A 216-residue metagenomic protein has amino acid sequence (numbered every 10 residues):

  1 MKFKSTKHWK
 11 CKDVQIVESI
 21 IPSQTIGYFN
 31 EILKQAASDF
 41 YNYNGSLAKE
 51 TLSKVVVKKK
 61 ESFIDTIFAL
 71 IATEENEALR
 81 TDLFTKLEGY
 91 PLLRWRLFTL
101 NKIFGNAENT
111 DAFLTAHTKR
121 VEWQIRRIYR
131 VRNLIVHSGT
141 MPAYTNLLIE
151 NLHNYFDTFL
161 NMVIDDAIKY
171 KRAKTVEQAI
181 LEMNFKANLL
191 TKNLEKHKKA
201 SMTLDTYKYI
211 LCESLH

Functional and structural regions predicted by a protein language model:
K2-D205, Y209-H216: Amphipathic, oligomerization/interface secondary-structure segments
